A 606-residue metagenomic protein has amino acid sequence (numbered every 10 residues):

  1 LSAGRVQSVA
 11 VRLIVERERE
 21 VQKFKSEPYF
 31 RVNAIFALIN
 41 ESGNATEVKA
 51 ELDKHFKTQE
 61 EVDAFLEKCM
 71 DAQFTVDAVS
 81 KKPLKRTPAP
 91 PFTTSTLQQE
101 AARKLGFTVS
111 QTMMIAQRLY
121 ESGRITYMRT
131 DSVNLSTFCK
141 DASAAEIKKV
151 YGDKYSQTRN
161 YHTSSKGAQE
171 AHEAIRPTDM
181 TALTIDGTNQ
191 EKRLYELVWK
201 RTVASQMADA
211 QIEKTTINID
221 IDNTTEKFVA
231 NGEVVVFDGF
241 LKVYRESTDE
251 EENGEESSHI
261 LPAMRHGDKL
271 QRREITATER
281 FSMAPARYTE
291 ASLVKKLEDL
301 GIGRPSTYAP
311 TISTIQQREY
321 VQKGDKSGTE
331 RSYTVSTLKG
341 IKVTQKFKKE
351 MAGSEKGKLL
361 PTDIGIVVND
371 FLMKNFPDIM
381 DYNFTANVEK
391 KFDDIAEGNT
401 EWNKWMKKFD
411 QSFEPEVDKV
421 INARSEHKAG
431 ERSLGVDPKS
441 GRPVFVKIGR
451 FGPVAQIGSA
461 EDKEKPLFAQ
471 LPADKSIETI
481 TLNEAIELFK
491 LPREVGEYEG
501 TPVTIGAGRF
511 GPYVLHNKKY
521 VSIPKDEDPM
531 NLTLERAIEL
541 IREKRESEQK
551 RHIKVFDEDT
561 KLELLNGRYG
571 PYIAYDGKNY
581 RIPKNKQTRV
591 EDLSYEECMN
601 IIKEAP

Functional and structural regions predicted by a protein language model:
L1-A34, K81-K85: C-terminal or mid-to-C-terminal helical accessory/interaction module adjacent to the motor/catalytic core
E16-R17, Y29-V32, R124, D222-T224 (+1 more regions): Accessory interaction regions appended to the cores of large information-processing enzymes
K23, M128-P606: Basic, low-complexity terminal or inter-domain segments flanking catalytic cores
F56-P90, R265-K269, T278-E279, N383 (+1 more regions): Metal- or metallocofactor-binding catalytic centers and their adjacent structured scaffolds across diverse enzyme
P90, L105, A286: Flexible coil/turn residues that form the inter-helical turn or adjacent wing/linker of helix-turn-helix
T93: N-terminal cationic and glycine-rich segments that engage phosphates or anionic surfaces
Q98-E100, K104-T112: A conserved hydrophobic secondary-structure block that centers on an alpha-helix together with its immediately flanking
